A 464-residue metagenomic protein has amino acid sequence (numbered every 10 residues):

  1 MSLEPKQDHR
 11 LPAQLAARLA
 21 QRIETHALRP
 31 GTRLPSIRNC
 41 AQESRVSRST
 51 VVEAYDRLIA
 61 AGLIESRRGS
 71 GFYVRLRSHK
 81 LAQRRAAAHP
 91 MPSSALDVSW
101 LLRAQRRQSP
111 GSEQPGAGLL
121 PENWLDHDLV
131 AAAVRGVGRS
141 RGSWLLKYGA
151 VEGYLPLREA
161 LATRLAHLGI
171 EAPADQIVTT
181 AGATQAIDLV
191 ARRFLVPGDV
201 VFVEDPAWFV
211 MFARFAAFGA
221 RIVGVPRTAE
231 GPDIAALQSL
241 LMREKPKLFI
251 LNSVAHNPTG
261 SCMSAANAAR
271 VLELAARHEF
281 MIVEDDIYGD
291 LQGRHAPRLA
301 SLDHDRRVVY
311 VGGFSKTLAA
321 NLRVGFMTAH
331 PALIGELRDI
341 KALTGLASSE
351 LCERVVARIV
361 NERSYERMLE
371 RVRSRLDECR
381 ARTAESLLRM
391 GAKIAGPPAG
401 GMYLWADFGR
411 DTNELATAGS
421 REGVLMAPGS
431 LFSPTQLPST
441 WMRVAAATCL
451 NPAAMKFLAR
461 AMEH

Functional and structural regions predicted by a protein language model:
M1-G136, R338, A342-S348, V360 (+9 more regions): N-terminal basic, amphipathic alpha-helical segments
I59, E65-S66, A172, I394 (+1 more regions): Short beta-strand "wing" residues that participate in macromolecule-binding interfaces
R139-H278, G289-D305: Conserved core of the PLP fold type I
D303-E336, S348-L351: Active-site PLP attachment segment
P331-E336, R354-R371, L388: Amphipathic alpha-helix from the class-I
S374-A384, I394-D407: Conserved glycine-rich beta-strand-loop-beta hairpin in the small C-terminal domain of fold type I
P397, E422-R443: Conserved PLP cofactor-binding pocket of PLP-dependent enzymes
